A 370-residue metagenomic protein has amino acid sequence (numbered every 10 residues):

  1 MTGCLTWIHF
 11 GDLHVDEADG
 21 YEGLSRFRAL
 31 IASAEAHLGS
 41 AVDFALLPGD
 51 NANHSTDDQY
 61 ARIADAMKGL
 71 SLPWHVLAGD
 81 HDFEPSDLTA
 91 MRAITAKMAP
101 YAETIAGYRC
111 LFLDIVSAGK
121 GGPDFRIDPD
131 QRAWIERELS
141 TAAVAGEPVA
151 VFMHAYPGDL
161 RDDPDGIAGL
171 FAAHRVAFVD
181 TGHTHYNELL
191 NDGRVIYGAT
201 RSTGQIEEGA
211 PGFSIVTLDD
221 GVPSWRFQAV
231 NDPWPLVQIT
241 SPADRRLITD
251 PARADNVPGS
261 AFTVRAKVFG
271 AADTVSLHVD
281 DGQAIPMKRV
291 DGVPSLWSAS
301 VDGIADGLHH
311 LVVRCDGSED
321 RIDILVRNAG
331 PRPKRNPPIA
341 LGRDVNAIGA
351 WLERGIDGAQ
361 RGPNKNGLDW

Functional and structural regions predicted by a protein language model:
M1-R62, L352-W370: N-terminal active-site segment of His-dependent metallophosphoesterases
D12, G49-D50, G79-D80, H154 (+1 more regions): Active-site glycine-centered loops adjacent to acidic/histidine catalytic or metal-binding residues that shape
P48, L139-D159: Short acidic, glycine-rich surface-loop motifs adjacent to enzyme active sites
T56-A145, D163-F178, T184, E188-R226: Extended active-site neighborhood of metal-dependent phosphoesterases/phosphodiesterases
L72, V290-S300: Aromatic sugar-binding surface patches on proteins that engage polysaccharides or sugar-phosphate polymers
V195-D281, L296-N328, R332-R335: Binuclear metal-dependent phosphoesterase catalytic core
D220-S224, D316-W370: Serine/threonine-biased, Pro/acidic-interspersed low-complexity stretches characteristic of secreted/cell-surface
G282-G292: Solvent-exposed serine/threonine-rich low-complexity stretches and specific carbohydrate-binding patches
